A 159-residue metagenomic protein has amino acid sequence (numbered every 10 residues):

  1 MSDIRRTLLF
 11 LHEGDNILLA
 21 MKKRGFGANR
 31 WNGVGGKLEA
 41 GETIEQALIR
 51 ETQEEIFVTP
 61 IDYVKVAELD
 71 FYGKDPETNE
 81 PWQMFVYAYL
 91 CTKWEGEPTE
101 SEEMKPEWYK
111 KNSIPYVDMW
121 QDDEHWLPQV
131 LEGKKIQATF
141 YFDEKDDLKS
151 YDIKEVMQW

Functional and structural regions predicted by a protein language model:
M1, R30, N79-Q83: A generic structural micro-feature
M1-L18, K37: Conserved N-terminal beta-strand and adjoining loop/helix that marks the start of the Nudix/MutT-like hydrolase domain
I4-L8, M84-A88, K135: Short hydrophobic/aromatic beta-strand or adjacent loop that forms the aromatic wall/cage of a ligand/substrate-binding
K22-F26, A40: N-terminal first-folded block
A28-N32, K37: A positional/architectural concept
L38-D62, Y72-V130, S150-W159: Unchanged
K134-E144: Low-complexity, intrinsically disordered Gly/Pro/Thr-rich segments
